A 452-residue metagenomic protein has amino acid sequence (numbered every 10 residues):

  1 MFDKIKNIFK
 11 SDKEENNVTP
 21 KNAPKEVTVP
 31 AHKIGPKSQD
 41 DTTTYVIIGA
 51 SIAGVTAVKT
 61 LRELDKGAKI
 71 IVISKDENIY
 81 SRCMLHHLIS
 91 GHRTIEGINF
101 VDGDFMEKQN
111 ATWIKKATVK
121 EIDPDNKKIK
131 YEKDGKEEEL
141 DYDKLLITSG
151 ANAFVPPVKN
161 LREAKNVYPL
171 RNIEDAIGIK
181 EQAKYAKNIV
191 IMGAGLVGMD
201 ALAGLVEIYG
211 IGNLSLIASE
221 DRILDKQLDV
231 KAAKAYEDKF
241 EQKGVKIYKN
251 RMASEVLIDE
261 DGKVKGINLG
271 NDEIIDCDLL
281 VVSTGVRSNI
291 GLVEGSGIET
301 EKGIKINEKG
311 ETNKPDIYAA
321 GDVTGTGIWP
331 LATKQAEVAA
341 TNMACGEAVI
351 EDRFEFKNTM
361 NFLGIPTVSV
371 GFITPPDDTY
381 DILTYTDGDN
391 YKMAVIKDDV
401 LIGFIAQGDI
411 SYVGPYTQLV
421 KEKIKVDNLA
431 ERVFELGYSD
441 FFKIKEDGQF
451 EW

Functional and structural regions predicted by a protein language model:
I5, P30, S149-I208, S215 (+1 more regions): Glycine-rich dinucleotide-binding loop and its adjacent helix/turn
I8-T44, A50, V323-G414, Q418: Mid-to-C-terminal Rossmann-like scaffold of FAD/NAD(P)H-dependent oxidoreductases
F9-D12, G67-K69, K108-K133, L140 (+1 more regions): A Rossmann-like FAD-binding core segment of flavoenzymes
V27-T112, G204-Q227: Beta1-alpha1 glycine-rich phosphate/pyrophosphate-binding loop at the start of Rossmann-like nucleotide-binding domains
V29-G35, E163-Y185, I258-N268, D272-T341: FAD-site-proximal beta/loop scaffold in flavoenzymes
I47, S51-V55, A151-A153, E174 (+3 more regions): Residue-level detector of alpha-helix initiation sites
H87-I89, I98-N99, N188-V190, G198-E255 (+1 more regions): Rossmann-like dinucleotide-binding cores of NAD(P)H-dependent redox enzymes
I179, V426-W452: Cysteine/selenocysteine-centered motifs that mediate thiol-based redox chemistry or coordinate metal-sulfur cofactors
